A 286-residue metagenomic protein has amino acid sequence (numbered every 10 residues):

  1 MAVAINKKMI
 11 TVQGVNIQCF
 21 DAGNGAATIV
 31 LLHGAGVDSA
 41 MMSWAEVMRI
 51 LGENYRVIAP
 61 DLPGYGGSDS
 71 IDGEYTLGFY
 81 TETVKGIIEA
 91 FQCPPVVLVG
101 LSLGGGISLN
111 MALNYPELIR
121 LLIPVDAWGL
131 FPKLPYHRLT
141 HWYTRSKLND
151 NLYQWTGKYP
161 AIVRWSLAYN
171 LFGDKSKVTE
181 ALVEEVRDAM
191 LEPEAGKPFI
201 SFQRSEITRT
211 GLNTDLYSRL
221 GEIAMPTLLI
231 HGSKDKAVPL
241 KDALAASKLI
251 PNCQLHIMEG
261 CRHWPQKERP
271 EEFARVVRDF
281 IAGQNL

Functional and structural regions predicted by a protein language model:
M1-L31, G52-Y55, C93-P94, R278-L286: Alpha/beta-hydrolase fold catalytic core
F20, A45, R49, Y55 (+2 more regions): Active-site loop/oxyanion-hole signature of alpha/beta-hydrolase fold enzymes
A26, G34-D38, S102: Active-site glycine-rich loops that stabilize anionic/oxyanionic intermediates across multiple enzyme folds
G36-E46: The serine-hydrolase catalytic nucleophile loop
L113, L121-W155: Flexible "cap/lid" loop of the alpha/beta hydrolase fold
T156-R219: Conserved alpha/beta-hydrolase catalytic His-Asp/Glu region
I223, L229-H231: Short beta-strand/loop motif that positions the catalytic acidic residue of the alpha/beta-hydrolase fold
C253-L286: Catalytic active-site module of serine/aspartate enzymes centered on a nucleophile-bearing elbow/loop
